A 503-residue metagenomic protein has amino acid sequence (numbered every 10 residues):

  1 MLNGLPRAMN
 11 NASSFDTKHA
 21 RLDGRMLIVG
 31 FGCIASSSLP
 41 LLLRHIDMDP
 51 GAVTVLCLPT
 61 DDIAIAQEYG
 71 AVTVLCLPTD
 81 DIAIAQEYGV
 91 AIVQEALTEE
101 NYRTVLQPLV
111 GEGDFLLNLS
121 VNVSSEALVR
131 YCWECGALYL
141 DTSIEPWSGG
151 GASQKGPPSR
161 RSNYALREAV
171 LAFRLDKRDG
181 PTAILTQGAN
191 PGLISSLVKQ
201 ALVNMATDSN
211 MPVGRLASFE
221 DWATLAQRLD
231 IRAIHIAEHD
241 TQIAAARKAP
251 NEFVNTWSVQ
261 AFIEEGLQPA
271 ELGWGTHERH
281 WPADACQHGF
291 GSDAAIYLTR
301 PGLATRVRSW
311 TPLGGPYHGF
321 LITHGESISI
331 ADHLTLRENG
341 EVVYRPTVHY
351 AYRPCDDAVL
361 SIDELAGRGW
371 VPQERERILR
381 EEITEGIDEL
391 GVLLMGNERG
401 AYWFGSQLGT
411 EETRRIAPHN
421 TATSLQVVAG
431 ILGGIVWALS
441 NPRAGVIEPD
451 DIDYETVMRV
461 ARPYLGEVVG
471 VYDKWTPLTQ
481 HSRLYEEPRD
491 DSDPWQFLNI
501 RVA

Functional and structural regions predicted by a protein language model:
L2-D23: A short, basic/flexible loop-to-alpha-helix module at the beginning of a structural domain
R25-L42, V198: Glycine-rich adenosine-cofactor-binding loop
D49-A66, L77-Q86: NAD(P)-binding Rossmann-fold cofactor-contacting core
Y88-E100: Rossmann-fold cofactor-recognition segment
L97-V110: Conserved Rossmann-fold cofactor-binding substructure of NAD(P)-dependent oxidoreductases
V123-E134, T142-D179: Rossmann-fold NAD(P)-binding glycine/threonine-rich loop
P157-D230, G430-A438: Adenosine-phosphate binding glycine-rich loop
N204-A503: C-terminal catalytic/substrate-binding lobe primarily of soluble NAD(P)-dependent oxidoreductases
